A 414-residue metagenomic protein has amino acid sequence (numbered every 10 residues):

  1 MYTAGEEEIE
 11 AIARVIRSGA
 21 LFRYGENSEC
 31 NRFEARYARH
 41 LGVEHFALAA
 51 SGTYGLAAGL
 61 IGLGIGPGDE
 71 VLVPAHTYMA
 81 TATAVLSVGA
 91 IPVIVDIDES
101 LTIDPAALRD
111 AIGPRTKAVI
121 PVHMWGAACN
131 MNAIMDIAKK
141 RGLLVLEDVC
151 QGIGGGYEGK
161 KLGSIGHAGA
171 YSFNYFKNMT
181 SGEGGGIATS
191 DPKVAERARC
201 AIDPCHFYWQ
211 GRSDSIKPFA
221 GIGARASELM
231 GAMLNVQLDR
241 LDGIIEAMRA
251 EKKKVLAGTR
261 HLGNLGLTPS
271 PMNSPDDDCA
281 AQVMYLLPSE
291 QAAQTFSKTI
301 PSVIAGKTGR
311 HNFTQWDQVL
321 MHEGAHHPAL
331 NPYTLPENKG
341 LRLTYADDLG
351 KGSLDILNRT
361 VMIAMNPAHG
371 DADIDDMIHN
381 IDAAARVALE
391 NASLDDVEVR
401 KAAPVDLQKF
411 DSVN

Functional and structural regions predicted by a protein language model:
M1-F22, L143, M362-A364: N-terminal "arm"/small-domain region of PLP-dependent enzymes with the aminotransferase-like
I12, Y37, G55, V71 (+15 more regions): Generic structural signal for small/hydrophobic residues in well-ordered secondary structure, especially within
F22-E70, A84-L86, I94, K160: Phosphate-binding glycine-rich loop
I61, I65-V149, G156, V413: PLP-dependent aminotransferase-like
G152-E158, I165-Q282: Active-site region of PLP-dependent enzymes
H206-R212, K254, G258, S297-V361 (+1 more regions): Conserved PLP cofactor-binding pocket of PLP-dependent enzymes
P271-S274, D278-Q291, T308-A329, N358-A372: Conserved PLP-binding active-site segment of the aspartate aminotransferase-like
